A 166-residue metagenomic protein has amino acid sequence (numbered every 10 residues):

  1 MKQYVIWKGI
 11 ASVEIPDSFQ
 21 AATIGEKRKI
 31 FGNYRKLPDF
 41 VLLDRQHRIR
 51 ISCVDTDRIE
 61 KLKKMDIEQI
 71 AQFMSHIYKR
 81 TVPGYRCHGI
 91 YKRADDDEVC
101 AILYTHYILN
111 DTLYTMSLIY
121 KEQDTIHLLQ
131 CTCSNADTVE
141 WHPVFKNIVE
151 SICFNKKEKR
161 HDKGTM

Functional and structural regions predicted by a protein language model:
K2-Q69: Secretory pathway targeting signatures of secreted, lumenal, and periplasmic proteins
E14-D17, D44-Q46, D95-D97, Y120-I126 (+1 more regions): Short, solvent-exposed coil/turn segments at beta-strand boundaries
F19, H127-M166: Surface-exposed amphipathic alpha-helical segments
F19-A22, Y85, V99, I152: Short glycine-aromatic motifs
A21, I51, A101-I102, T115 (+2 more regions): Short hydrophobic/aromatic-rich beta-strand segments that constitute the beta-sheet cores of beta-sandwich/beta-barrel
A22, E60, D111-T112, T138-E140: Intrinsically disordered, low-complexity acidic/polar segments
R45-H47, V54-R58, I108, E122-Q123 (+1 more regions): Short, flexible beta-strand-to-coil junctions
K61, M65-E122, G164-M166: Signature of long, low-cysteine stretches enriched in small and polar/charged residues
